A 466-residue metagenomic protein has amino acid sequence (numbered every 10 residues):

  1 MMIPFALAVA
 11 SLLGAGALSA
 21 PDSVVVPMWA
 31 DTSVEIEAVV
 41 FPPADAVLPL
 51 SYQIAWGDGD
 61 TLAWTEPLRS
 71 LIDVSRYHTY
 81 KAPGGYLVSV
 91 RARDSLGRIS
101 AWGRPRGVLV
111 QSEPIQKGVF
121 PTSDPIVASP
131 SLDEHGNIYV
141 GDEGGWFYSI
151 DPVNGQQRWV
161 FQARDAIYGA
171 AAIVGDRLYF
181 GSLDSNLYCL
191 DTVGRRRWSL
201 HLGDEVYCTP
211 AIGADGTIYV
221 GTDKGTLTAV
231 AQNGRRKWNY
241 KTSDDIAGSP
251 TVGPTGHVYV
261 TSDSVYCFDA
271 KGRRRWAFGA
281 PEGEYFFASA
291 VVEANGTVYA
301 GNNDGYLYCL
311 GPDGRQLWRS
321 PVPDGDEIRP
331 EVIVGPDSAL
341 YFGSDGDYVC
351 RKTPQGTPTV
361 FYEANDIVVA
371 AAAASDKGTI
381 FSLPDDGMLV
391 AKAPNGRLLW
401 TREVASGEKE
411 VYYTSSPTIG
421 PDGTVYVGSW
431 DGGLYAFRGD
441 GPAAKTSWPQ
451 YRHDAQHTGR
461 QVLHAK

Functional and structural regions predicted by a protein language model:
M2-G14: Sec-dependent N-terminal signal peptides
A6, A17, K445: A residue-level signal for beta-strand positions that form part of recognition/binding surfaces within mature
S11-P114: Extracellular/lumenal mature domains of secreted and surface-exposed proteins
R106-K466: Extracytoplasmic/lumenal domain signature
